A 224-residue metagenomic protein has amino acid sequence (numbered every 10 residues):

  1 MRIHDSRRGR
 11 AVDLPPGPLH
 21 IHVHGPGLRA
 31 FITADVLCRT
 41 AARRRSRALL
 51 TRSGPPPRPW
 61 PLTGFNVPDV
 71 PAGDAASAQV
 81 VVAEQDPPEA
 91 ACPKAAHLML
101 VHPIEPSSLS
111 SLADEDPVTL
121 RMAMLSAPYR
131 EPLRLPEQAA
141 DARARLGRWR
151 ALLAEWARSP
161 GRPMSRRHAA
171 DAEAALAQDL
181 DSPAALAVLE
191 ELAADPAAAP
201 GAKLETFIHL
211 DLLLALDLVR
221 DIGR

Functional and structural regions predicted by a protein language model:
M1-D114: N-terminal Rossmann-like or analogous alpha/beta NTP/dinucleotide-binding catalytic cores that position adenine
V23, M124-P128, A193: Short, histidine-centered active-site or binding-site loop motifs used for metal coordination, general acid-base
G25-R29, E137, A177: Conserved aromatic-histidine-acidic binding/catalytic patches
T33, D116-T119, A185: Catalytic-loop motifs flanking and including active-site residues across diverse enzymes
A42-R47, A127-E137, D195-A202: Short helix-capping/linker segments at secondary-structure and domain boundaries
P59-G64, A144-L152, L210-V219: Short, mixed-charge aromatic SLiMs
V81-A169: Catalytic adenosine-cofactor/nucleotide-binding cores of aminoacyl-tRNA synthetases and other
A174-R224: Helix-rich, typically C-terminal accessory recognition domains appended to large enzymatic cores
